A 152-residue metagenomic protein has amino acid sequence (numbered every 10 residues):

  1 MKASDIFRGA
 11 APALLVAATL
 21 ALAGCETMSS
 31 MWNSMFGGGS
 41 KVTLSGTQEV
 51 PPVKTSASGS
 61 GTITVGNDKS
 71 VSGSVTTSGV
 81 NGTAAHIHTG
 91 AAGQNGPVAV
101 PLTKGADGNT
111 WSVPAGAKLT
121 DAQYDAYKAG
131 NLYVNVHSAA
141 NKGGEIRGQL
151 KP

Functional and structural regions predicted by a protein language model:
K2-R8, P12-A85, T89-P152: Metal-centered catalytic cores of metalloenzymes
